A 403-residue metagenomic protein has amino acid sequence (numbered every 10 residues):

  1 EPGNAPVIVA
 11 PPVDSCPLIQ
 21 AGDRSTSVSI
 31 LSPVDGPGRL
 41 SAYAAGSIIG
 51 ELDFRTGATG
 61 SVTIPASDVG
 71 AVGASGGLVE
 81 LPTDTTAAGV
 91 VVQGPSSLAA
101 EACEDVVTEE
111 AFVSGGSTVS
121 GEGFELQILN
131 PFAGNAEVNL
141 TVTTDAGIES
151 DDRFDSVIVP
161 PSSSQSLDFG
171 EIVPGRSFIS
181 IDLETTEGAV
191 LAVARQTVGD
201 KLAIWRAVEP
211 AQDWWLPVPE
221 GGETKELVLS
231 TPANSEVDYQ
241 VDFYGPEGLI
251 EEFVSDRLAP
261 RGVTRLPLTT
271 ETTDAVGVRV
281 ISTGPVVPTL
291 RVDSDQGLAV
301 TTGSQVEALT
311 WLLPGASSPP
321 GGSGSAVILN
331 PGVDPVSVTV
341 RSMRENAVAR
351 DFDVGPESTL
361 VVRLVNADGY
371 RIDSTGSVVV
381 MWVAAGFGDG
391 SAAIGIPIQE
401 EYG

Functional and structural regions predicted by a protein language model:
E1-P33, T86-P131, V190-P232, V286-V333 (+1 more regions): Conserved functional hotspot residues at active sites or interaction interfaces
S15, I30-G57, S61-G70, S75-C103 (+4 more regions): Post-signal-peptide, soluble extracytosolic/periplasmic N-terminal scaffold domains of envelope/secretory systems
T26, G36-S41, G50, T85 (+12 more regions): Short beta-strand/loop motifs in extracellular/secreted proteins, especially within beta-sandwich accessory domains
V28-S47, I128-I148, T185, V228-L249 (+1 more regions): Short acidic, flexible loop segments centered on an aromatic residue
G46-G73, G147-F178, G248-T273, E345-G369: Intrinsically disordered, low-complexity Pro/Gly/Ser/Thr-rich segments with frequent PxxP/GP/PP motifs and embedded
G60-A99, Q127, P131-F132, Q165-G199 (+2 more regions): Hydrophobic, ordered structural segments
E137, V142-T144, I148-V218: Solenoidal tandem-repeat scaffolds enriched in leucines and small polar residues
P232-G403: Hydrophobic multi-pass inner-membrane translocation pores used for secretion and envelope-lipid/glycan export
